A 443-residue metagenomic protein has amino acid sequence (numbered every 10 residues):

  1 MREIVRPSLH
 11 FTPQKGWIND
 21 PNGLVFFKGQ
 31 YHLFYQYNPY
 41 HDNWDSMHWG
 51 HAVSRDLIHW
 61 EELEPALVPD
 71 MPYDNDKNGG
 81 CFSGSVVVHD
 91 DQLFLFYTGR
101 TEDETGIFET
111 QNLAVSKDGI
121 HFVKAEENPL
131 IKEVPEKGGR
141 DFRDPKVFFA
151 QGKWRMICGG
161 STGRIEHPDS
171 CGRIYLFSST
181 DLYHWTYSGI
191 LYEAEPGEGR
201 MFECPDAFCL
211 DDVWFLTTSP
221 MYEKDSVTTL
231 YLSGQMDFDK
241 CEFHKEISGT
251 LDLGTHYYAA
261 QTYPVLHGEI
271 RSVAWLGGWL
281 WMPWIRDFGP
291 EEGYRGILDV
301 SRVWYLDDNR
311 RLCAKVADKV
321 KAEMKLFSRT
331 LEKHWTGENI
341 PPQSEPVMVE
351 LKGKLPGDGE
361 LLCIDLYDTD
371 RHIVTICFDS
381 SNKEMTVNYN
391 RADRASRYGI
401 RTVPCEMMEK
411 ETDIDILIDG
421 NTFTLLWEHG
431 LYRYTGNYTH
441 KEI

Functional and structural regions predicted by a protein language model:
M1-D144, F148-G197, C209-G254, L276-T330 (+3 more regions): Beta-rich carbohydrate-recognition and catalytic domains
R200-P205, Y257-A260: Repeated scaffold domains used in trafficking and secretory/extracellular systems, primarily beta-propellers
Q235-T255, Y263-I443: Beta-rich accessory regions
